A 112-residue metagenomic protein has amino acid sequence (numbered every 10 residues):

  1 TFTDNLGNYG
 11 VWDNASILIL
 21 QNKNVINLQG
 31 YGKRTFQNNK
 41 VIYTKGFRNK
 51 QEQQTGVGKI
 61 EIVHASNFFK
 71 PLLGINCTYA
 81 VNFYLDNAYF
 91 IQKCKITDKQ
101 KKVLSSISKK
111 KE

Functional and structural regions predicted by a protein language model:
T1-E112: Beta-strand-enriched cores of mature, soluble protein domains
